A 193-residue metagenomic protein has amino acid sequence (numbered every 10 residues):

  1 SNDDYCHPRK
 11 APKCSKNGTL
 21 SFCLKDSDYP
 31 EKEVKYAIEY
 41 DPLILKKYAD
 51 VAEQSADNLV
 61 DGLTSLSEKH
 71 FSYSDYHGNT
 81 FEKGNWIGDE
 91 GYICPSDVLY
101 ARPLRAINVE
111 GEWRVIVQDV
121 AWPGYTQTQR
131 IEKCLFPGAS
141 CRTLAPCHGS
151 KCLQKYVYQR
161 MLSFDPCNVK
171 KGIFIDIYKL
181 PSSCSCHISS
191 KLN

Functional and structural regions predicted by a protein language model:
S1-T143, N193: Propeptides and adjacent flexible N-terminal/non-core segments of secreted, proteolytically processed extracellular
Q127, L135-N193: Compact beta-sheet-dominated globular domain cores
